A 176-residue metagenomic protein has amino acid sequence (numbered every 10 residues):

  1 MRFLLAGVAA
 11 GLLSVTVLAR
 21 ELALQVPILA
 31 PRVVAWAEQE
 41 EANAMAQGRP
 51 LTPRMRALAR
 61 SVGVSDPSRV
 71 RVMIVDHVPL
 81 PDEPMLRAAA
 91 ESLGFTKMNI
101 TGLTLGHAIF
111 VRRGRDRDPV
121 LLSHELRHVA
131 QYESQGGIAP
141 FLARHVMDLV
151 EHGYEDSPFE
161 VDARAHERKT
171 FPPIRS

Functional and structural regions predicted by a protein language model:
L4, V8-V26: A hydrophobic membrane-anchoring feature enriched in long, contiguous, low-charge segments that mark signal-anchor
R20-I28, V34-S68, I74-V75, M85 (+3 more regions): Metalloprotease/metallohydrolase-associated module, dominated by Zn2+-dependent proteases
R115-Q131: Short alpha-helix carrying the canonical HExxH Zn2+-binding catalytic motif
